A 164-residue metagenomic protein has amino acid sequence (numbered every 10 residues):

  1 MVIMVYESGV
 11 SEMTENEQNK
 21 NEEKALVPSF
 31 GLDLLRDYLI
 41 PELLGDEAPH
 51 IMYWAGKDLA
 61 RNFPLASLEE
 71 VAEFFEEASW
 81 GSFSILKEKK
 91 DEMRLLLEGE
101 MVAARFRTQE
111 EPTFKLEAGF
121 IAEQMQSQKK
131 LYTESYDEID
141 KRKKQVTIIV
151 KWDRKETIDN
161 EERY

Functional and structural regions predicted by a protein language model:
M1-P112, E156-Y164: N-terminal accessory segment detector
I51-A55, S84-E88, S127-K141: Short glycine-rich, low-complexity/disordered patches
R107-D137: Long, amphipathic alpha-helical coupling/dimerization segments that relay conformational signals between
Y132-Y164: Short terminal or interdomain "cap/linker" segment that borders an active site or interface and mediates
